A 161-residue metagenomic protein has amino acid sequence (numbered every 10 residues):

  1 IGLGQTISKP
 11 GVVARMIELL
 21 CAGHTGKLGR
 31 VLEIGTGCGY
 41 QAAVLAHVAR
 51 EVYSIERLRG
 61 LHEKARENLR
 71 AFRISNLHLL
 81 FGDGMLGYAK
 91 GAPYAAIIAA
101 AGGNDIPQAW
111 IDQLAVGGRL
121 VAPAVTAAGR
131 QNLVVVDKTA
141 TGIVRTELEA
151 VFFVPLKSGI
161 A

Functional and structural regions predicted by a protein language model:
I1: Short, surface-exposed glycine/acidic/tryptophan-bearing loops
G4-R30: Conserved alpha-helix/loop element of class I SAM-dependent methyltransferases that forms part of the SAM/SAH-binding
L20-I143: Conserved nucleotide-cofactor-binding alpha/beta core module
E147-K157: Short, solvent-exposed aromatic-acidic interface loops
